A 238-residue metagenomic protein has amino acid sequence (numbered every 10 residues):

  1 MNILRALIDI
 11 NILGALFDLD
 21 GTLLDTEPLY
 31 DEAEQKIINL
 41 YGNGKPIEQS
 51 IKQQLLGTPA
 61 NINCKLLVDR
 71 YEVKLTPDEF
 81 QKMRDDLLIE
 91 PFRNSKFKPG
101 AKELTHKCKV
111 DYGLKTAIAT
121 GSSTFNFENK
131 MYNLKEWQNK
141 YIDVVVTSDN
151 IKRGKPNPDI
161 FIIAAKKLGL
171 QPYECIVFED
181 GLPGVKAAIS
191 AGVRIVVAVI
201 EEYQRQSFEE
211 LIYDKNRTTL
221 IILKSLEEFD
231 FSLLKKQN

Functional and structural regions predicted by a protein language model:
N2-L13, S123-N238: Asp-based, Mg2+/Mn2+-dependent phosphohydrolase catalytic module
I8-Y112, E128: N-terminal helical cap/lid subdomain that shapes the substrate entry/recognition surface in HAD-like hydrolases
T22, T120-S122: Conserved phosphate-coupling serine/threonine residues in phosphotransfer and NTP-handling enzymes
L23, F97, T116, R153 (+1 more regions): Conserved SAM-binding loop
P46, D78, S95, G121 (+2 more regions): Non-catalytic, surface-exposed connector residues within folded enzymatic/regulatory domains
T58-P59, K96-G100, S122, P156 (+1 more regions): Short beta->alpha linker loops
K109, L114-T116, F161: Short, conserved structural micro-motifs that define repeat-unit consensus positions and nucleotide-binding loops
